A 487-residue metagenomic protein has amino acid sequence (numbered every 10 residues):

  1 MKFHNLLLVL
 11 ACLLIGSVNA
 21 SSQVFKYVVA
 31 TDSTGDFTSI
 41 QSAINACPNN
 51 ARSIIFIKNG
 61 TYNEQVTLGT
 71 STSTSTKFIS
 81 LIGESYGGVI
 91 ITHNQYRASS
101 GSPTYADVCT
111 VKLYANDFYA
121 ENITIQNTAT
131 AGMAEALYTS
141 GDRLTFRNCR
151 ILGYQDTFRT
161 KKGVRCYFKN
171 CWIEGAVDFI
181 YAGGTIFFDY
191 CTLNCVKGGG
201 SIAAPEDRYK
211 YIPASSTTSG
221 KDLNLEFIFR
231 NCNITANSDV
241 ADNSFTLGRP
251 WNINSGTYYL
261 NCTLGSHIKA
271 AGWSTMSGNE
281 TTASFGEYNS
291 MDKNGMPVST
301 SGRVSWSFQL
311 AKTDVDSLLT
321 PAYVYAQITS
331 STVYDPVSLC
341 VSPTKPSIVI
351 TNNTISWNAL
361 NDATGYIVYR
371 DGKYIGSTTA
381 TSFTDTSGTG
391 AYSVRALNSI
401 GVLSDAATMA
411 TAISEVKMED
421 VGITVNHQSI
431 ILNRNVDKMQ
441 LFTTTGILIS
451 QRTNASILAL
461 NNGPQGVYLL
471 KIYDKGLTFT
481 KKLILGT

Functional and structural regions predicted by a protein language model:
M1-V24, T487: Bacterial Sec-dependent N-terminal signal peptides
Q23-N352, N361, I367, T378 (+1 more regions): Sequence-level preference for short, compositionally simple segments enriched in small aliphatic or small polar residues
I57, S338-N353, A410-I431, L448: Extracellular ectodomain segments of secreted/surface proteins
S356-D362, L432-R434: Acidic, Ser/Thr
W357, F383-T386, L458-L460: Hydrophobic core positions of the immunoglobulin-like beta-sandwich fold
I367-K373, S414-T487: C-terminal outer-membrane/trafficking sorting elements
T378-A380, M409, N454, I484: Residue-level structural signal for beta-strand termini and adjacent loop
